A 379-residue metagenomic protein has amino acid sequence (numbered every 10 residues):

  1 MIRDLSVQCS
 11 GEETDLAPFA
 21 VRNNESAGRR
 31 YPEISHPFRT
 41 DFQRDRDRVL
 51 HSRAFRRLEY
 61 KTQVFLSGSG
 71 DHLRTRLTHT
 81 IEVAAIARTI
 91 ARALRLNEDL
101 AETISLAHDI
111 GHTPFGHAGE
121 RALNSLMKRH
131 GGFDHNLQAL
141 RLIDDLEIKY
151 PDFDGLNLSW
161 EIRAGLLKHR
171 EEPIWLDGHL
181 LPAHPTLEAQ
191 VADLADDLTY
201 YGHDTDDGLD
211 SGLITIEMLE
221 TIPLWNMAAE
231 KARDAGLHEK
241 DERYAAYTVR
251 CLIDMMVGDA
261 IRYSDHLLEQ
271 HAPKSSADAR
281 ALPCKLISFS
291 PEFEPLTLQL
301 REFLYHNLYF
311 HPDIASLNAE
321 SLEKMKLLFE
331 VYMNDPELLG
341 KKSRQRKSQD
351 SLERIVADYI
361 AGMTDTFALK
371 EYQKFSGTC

Functional and structural regions predicted by a protein language model:
M1-T80, A84-I90, N97-E98, F133-C379: Histidine-centered, transition-metal-coordinating active-site segments
I90-A91, L123: Broad structural signal for hydrophobic residues in well-ordered alpha-helices, predominantly aliphatic
L94, E98-G119, A139, D196 (+1 more regions): His-Asp-centered metal-binding catalytic motifs of divalent-metal-dependent phosphohydrolases/nucleases
L106-A107, N124, Q345-R346: Conserved short loop/turn motifs at secondary-structure junctions
D109-K149: A generic, well-ordered mixed alpha/beta core segment in the N-terminal half of proteins
